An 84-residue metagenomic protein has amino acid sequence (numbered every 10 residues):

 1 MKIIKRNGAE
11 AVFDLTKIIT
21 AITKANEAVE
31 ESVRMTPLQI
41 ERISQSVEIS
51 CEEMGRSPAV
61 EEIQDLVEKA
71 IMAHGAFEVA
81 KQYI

Functional and structural regions predicted by a protein language model:
M1-I84: Long, C-terminal-biased catalytic regions of enzyme "large/alpha" subunits
